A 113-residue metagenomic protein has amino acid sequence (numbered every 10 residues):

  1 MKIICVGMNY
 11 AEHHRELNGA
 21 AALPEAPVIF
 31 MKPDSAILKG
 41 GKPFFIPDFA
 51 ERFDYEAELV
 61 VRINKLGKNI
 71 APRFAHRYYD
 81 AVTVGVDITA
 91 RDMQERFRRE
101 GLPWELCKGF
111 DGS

Functional and structural regions predicted by a protein language model:
M1-S113: Catalytic-core "active-site belt" of small-molecule-metabolizing enzymes, emphasizing His/Asp/Glu-rich regions
